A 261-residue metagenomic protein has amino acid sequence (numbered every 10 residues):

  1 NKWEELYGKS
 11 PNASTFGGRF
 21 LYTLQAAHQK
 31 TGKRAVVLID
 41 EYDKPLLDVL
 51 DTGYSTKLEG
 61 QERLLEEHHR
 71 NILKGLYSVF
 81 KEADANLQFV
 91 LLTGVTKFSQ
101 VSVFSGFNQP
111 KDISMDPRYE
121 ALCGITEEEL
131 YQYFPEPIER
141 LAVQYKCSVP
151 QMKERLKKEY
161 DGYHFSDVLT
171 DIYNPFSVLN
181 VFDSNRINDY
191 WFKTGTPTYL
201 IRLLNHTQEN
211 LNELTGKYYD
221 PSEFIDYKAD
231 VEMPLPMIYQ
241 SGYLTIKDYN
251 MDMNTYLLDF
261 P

Functional and structural regions predicted by a protein language model:
N1-P261: Phosphate-binding site recognition
